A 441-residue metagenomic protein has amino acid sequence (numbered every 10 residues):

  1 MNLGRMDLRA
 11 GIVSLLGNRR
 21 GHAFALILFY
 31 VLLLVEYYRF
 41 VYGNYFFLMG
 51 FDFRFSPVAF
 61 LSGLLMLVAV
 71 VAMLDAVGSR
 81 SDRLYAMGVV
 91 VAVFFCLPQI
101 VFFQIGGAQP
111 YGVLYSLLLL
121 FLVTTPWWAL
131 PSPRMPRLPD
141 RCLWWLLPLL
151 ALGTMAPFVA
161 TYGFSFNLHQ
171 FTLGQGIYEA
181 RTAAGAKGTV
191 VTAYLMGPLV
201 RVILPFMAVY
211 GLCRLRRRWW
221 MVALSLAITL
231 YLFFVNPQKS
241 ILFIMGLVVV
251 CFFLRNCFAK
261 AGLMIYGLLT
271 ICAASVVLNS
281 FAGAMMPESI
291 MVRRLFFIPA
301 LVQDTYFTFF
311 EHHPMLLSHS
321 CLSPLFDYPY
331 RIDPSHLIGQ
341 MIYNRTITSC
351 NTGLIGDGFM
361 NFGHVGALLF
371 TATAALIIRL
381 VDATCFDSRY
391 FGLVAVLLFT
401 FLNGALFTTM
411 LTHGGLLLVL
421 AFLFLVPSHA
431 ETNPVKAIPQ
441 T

Functional and structural regions predicted by a protein language model:
M1-L215, L369-F370, V381-T441: Membrane-anchoring hydrophobic segments
L3-R9, G112-W127, S132, R214-F281 (+2 more regions): Hydrophobic alpha-helical segments of polytopic membrane proteins
V13-L15, Y37-F51, G174-Y194, C272-R379: Small-residue-enriched transmembrane helix-hairpin modules in multi-pass membrane proteins
W128-C142, A259, V292-F310: Cytoplasmic juxtamembrane interface segments
W145, W219-A223, H364: Alpha-helical transmembrane segments of integral membrane proteins
L146-L147, M264-L269, F297-P299: Interfacial segments of alpha-helical transmembrane regions
L147-F166, L268-V277, H319-L325: Hydrophobic alpha-helical membrane-insertion segments
F234-I241, M264-A273, M285-V292, T346-S349 (+2 more regions): Soluble, non-transmembrane domains of integral membrane proteins
